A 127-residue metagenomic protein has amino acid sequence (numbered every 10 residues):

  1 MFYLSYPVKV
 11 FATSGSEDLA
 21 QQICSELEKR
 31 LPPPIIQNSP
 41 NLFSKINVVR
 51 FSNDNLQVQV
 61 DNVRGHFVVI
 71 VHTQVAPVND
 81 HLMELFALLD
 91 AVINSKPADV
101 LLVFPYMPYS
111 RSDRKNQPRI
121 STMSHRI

Functional and structural regions predicted by a protein language model:
M1-I127: PRPP-associated nucleotide enzymes
